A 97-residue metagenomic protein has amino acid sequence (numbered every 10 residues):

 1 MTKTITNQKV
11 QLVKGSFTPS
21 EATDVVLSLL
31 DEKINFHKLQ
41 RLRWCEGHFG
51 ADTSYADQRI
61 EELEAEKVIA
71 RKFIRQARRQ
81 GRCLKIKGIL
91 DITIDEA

Functional and structural regions predicted by a protein language model:
T2-A97: Extended, charge-rich alpha-helical interface modules
